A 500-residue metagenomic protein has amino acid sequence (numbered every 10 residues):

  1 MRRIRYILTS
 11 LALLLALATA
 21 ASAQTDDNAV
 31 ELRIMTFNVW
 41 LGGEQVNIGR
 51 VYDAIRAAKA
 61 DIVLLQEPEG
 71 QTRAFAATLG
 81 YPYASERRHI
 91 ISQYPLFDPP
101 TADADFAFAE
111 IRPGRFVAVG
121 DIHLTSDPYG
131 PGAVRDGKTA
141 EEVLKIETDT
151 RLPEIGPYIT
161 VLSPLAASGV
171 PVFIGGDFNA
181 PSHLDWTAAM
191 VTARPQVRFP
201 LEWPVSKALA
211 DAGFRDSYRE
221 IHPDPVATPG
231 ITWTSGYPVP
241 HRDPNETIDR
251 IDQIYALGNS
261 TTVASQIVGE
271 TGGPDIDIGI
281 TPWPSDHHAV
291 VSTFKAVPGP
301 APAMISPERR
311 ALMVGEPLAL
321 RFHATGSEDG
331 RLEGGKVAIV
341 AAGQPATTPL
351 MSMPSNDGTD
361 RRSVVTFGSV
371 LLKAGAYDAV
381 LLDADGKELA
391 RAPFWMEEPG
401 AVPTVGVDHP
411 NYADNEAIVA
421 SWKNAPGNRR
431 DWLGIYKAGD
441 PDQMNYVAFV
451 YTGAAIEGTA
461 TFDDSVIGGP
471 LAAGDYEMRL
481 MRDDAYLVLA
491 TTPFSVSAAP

Functional and structural regions predicted by a protein language model:
R2-L8, A18-T78, F116-V117, K295-P300 (+2 more regions): N-terminal, active-site-proximal structural segment of metallo-dependent hydrolase catalytic domains
L32-V39, V51-F75, A118-I122, T148-A189 (+4 more regions): Active-site beta-strand/loop signature of hydrolases that rely on acidic residues for catalysis
L41-G43, E69-A74, D127-G130, N179-L184 (+2 more regions): Active-site environment of divalent metal-dependent phosphoester hydrolases
G43-R50, E67, T101, V143-Y158 (+4 more regions): Soluble or luminal CAZymes and related metallo-dependent hydrolases
I62, Q66-R135, V268: Structured beta-strand-rich core segments of catalytic domains in phosphoester-bond hydrolases
A102, F108, P164-P171, P181-R309: Metal-dependent phosphoester-hydrolase catalytic domains
Y129-D149, A189: A solvent-exposed, charged loop/short amphipathic helix patch at secondary-structure junctions
P302-P500: Extended, solvent-exposed regions of the mature portions of secreted/cell-surface glycoproteins
